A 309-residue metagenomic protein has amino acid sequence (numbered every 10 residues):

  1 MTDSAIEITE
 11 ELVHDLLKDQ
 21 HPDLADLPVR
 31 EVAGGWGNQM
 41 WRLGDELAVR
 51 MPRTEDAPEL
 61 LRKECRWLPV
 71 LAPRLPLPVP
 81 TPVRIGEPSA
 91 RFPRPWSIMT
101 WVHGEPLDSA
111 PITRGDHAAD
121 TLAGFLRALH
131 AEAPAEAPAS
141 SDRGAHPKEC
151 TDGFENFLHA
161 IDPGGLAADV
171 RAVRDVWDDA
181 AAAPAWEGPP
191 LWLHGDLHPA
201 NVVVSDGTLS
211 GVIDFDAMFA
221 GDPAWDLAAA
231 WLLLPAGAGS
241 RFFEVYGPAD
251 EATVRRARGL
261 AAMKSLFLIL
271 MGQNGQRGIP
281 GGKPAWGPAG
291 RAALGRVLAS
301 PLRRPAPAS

Functional and structural regions predicted by a protein language model:
M1-D23: Juxta-kinase regulatory segment immediately upstream of eukaryotic protein kinase catalytic domains
M1-D3, V13, L68, P301-S309: Phosphate/pyrophosphate-binding loops and the adjoining catalytic core of nucleotide-dependent enzymes
D3-I6, D26-E149, D162-P163, A185: ATP-binding pocket architecture of kinase catalytic cores
H21-P22, P73-L77, G165, A249-E251: Short helix-capping segments at alpha-helix termini
R30-L43, V49, P82, W177-L227: Active-site acidic catalytic loop and adjacent metal/ATP-binding pocket of ATP-dependent phosphoryl transfer enzymes
G37, L107, A217-A220, A228-S309: Helix-rich C-terminal or lid/interface subdomains of diverse kinases
G44-L47, P76, G207, P235 (+1 more regions): Short glycine/proline-enriched coil/turn segments at helix->beta-strand junctions
S141-A182, R256, P284, P288: Helical cap/lid subdomains and adjacent loops of hydrolase enzymes that gate the active-site channel and determine
